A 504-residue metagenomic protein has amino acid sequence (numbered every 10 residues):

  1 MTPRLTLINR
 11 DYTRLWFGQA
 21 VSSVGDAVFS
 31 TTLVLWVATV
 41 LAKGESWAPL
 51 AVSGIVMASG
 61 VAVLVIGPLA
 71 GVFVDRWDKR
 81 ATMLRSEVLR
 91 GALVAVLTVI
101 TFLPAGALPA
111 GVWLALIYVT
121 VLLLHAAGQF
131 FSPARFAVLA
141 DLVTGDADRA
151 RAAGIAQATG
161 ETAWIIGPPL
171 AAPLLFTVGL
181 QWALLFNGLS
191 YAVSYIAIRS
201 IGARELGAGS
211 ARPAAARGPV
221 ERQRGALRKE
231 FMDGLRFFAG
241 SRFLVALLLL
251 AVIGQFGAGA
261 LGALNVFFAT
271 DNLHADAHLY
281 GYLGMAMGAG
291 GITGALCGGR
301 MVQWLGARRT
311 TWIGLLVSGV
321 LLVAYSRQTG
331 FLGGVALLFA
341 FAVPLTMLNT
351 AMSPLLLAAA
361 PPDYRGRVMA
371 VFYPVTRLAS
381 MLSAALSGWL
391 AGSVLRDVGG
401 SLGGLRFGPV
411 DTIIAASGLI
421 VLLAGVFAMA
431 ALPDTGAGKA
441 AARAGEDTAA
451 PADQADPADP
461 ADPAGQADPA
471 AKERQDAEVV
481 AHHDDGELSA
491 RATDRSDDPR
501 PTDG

Functional and structural regions predicted by a protein language model:
M1-Q454, P463-K472, P501-G504: Alpha-helical transmembrane-bundle signature of multi-pass membrane transport and export proteins
F238, P469-G504: Long, low-complexity, intrinsically disordered segments
